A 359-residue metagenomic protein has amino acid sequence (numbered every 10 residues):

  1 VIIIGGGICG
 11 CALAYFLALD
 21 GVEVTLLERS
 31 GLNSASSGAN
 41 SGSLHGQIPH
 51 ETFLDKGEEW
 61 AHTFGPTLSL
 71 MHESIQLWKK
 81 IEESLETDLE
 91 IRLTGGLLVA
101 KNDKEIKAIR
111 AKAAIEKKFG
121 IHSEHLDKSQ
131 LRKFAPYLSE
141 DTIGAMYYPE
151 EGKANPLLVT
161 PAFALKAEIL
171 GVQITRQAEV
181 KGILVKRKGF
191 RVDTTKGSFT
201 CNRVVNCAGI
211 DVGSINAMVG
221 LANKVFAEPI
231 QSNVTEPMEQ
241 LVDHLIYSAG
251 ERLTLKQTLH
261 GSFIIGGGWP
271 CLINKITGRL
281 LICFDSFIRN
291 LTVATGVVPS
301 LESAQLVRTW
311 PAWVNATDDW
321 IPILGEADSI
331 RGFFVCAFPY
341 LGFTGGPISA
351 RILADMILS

Functional and structural regions predicted by a protein language model:
V1-L26: N-terminal Rossmann-like FAD-binding beta1-loop-alpha1 element of flavoenzymes
A12, L19, G57-G65, I183-D285 (+1 more regions): Flavin-dependent oxidoreductases
A18-N40: Glycine-rich FAD pyrophosphate-binding loop
S43-Q130, R252: Dinucleotide-binding Rossmann-like beta1-alpha1 core, especially the glycine-rich loop that anchors the ADP
T87-A100, K112-A113, F119, S123-L170 (+3 more regions): Helix-loop-beta segment of a Rossmann-like dinucleotide-binding subdomain
S123, T292-S359: C-terminal catalytic lobe of FAD-dependent flavoproteins
A145-N202: Helical element adjacent to the flavin cofactor pocket in flavoenzyme catalytic cores
